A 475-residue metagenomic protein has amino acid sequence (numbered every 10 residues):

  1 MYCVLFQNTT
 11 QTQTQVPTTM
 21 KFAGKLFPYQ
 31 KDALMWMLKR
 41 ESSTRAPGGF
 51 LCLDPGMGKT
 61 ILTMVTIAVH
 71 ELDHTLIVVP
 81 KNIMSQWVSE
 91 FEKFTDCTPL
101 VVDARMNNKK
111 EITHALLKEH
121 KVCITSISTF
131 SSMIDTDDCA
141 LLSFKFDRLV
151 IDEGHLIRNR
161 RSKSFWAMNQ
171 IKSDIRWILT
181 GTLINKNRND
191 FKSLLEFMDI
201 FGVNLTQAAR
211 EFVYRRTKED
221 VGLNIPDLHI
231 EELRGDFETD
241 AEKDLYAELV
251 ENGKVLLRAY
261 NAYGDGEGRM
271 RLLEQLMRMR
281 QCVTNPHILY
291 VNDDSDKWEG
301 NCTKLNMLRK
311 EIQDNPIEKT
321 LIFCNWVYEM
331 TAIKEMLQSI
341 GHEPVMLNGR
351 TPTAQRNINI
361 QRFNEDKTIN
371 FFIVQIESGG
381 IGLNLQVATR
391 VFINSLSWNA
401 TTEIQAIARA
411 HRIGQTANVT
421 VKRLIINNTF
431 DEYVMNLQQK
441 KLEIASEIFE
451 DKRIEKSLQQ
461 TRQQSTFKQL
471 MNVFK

Functional and structural regions predicted by a protein language model:
Y2, F6-G24, P28, M35-P47 (+10 more regions): SF2 helicase/translocase NTPase motor core, specifically the RecA-like lobe 1 inter-motif segment between Walker
L5-F6, T19, L26, G48 (+5 more regions): Conserved Helicase C-terminal RecA-like lobe
A23, F94, W166, I184 (+7 more regions): Catalytic phosphate/metal-binding cores of nucleic-acid and nucleotide-processing enzymes, i.e., regions that mediate
Q30, M37, L51-G56, T63 (+19 more regions): Generic structural signal for small/hydrophobic residues in well-ordered secondary structure, especially within
M37, T66-H70, W87, L194 (+6 more regions): Hydrophobic residues on the short alpha-helix immediately C-terminal to a glycine-rich phosphate/catalytic loop
H70, A115-L117, L141-S143, M168-D174 (+4 more regions): Conserved catalytic network of the ASCE P-loop NTPase/AAA+ motor domain
I124-T125, T129, C139-L142, K163-S173 (+4 more regions): Inter-lobe coupling linker of SF2 helicases/translocases
R158, I171-N204, G222-G253, V374-I454: SF2 helicase/translocase ATPase core recognition
